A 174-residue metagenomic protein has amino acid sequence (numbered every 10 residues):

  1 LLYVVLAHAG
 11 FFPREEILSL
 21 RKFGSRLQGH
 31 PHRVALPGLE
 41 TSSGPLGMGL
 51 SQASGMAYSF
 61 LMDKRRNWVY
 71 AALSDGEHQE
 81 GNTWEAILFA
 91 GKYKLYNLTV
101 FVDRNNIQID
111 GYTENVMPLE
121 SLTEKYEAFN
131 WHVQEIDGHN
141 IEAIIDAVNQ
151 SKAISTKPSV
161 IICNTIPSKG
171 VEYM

Functional and structural regions predicted by a protein language model:
L1-K92: Cofactor-binding active-site loop characterized by glycine-rich and histidine/acidic residues
Y3-V4, H32, N82-W84, D110-E114 (+2 more regions): Short acidic, glycine/serine/threonine-rich loops at helix termini
F23-R26, L73-E80, R104-Q108, H139-I141 (+1 more regions): Acidic, glycine-rich active-site loops and adjacent beta-strand->loop/helix elements that engage anionic groups
K64-N67, E114-A147: Conserved thiamine diphosphate
N67-A71, L98, K157-T165: Generic beta-sheet signal
E80-N105, V160-I162: A short alpha/beta connector and helix-capping loop motif
Y96-T113, T123-N130: Active-site pocket-lining segment
I141-M174: Glycine/aspartate-rich loop-and-adjacent alpha/beta segment that forms the canonical ThDP
